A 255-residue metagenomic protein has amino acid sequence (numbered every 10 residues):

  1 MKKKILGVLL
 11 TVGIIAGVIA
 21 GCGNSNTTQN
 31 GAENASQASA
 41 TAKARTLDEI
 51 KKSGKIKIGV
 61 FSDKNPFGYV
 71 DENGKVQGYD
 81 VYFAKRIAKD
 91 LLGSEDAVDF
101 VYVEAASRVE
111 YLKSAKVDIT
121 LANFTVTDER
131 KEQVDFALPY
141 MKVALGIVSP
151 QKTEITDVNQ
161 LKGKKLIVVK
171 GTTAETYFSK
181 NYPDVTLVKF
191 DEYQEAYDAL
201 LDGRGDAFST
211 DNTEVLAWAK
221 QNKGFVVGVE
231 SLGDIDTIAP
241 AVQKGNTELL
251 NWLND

Functional and structural regions predicted by a protein language model:
M1-S53: Short, low-complexity disordered leader/linker segments with a strong preference for bacterial N-terminal type II
G23-S25, A32-A38, V81-Y82, R86-D90 (+3 more regions): Extended ligand-binding regions for polar small-molecule ligands
A38-T120: Extracytoplasmic small-molecule ligand-binding "clamshell" domains of the periplasmic binding protein/Venus flytrap
I56-V60, Q77, V158-T172: Short loop->beta-strand "edge-of-pocket" segments that line small-molecule binding or catalytic clefts across diverse
V60-K64, V101-A106, A115-T127, G171-T173 (+2 more regions): Beta->alpha turn/N-cap motifs
S62, M141-S149, Q194, N212 (+1 more regions): Periplasmic-binding protein-like
K85, A97-Q160, V227, L232: Acidic, polar ligand-binding/catalytic clefts
S107, F124-E132, Y177-K180, Q194 (+1 more regions): A ligand-binding cleft/hinge motif common to bilobed small-molecule-binding domains
